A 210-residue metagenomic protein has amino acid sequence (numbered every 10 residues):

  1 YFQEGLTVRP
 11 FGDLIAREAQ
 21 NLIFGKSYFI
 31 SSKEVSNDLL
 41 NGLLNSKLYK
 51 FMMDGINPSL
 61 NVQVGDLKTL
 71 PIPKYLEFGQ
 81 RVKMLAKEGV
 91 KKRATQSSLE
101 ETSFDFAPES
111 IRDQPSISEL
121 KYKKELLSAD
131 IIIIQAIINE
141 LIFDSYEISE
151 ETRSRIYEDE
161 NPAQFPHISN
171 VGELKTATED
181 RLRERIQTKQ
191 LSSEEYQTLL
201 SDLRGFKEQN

Functional and structural regions predicted by a protein language model:
Y1-M84, P166, G172-N210: Polybasic, glycine- and aromatic-enriched phosphate-binding surface used to engage nucleic acids
K74-N210: Non-catalytic DNA-recognition/assembly elements of restriction-modification systems
